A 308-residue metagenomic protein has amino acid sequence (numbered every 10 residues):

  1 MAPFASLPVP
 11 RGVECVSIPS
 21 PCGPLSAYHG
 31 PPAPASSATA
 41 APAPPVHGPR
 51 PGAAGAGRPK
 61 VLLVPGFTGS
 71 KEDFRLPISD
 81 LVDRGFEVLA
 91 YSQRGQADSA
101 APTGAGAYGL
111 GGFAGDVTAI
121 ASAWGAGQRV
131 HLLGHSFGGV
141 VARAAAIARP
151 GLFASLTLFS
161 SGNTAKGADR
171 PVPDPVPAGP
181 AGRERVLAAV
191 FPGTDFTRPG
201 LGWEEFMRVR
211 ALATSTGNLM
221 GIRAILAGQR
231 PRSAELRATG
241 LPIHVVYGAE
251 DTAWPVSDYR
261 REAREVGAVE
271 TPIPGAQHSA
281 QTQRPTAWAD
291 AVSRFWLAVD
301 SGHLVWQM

Functional and structural regions predicted by a protein language model:
M1-S17, Y28-G30, A38-A41, G48: An N-terminal hydrophobic leader/cap segment in hydrolases
P8-P10, P21, Y28, R50 (+3 more regions): Active-site loop/oxyanion-hole signature of alpha/beta-hydrolase fold enzymes
S26-A38, A43-A101: Conserved HGGG/HGGXW glycine-rich cap/lid loop of the alpha/beta-hydrolase fold
G134, G138, A142: Gly/Ala-rich beta-loop-alpha elbow adjacent to hydrolase catalytic centers
R143, I147, F153-R183: Flexible "cap/lid" loop of the alpha/beta hydrolase fold
G167, A181-A238: Conserved alpha/beta-hydrolase catalytic His-Asp/Glu region
I243-A276, T282: Conserved loop-alpha-helix segment in the C-terminal half of the alpha/beta-hydrolase fold that carries the catalytic
G267-M308: Catalytic active-site module of serine/aspartate enzymes centered on a nucleophile-bearing elbow/loop
